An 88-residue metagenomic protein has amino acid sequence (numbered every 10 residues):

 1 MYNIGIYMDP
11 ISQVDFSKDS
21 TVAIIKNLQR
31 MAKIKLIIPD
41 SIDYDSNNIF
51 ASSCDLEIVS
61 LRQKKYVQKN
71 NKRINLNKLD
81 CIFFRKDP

Functional and structural regions predicted by a protein language model:
M1-P88: ATP-binding N-terminal substructure of ATP-dependent carboxylate-amine bond-forming enzymes
